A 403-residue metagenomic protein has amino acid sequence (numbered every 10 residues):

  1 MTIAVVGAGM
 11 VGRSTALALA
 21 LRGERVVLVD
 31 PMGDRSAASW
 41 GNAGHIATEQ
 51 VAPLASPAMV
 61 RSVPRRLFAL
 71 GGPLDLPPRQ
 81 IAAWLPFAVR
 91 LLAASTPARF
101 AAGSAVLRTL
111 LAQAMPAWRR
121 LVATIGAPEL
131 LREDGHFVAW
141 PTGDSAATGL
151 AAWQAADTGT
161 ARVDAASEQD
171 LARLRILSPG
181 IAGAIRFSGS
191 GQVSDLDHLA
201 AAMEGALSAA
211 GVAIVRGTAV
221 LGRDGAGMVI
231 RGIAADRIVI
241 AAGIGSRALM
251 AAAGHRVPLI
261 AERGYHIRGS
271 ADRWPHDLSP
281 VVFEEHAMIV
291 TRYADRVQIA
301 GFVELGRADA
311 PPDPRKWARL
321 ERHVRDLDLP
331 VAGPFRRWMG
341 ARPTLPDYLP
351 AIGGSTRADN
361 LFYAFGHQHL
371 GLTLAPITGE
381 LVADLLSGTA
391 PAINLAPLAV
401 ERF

Functional and structural regions predicted by a protein language model:
M1-G9: Beta1/beta-strand and adjacent pyrophosphate-binding region of the FAD-binding site in flavoprotein oxidoreductases
G12-R13: N-terminal Rossmann-fold NAD(P) dinucleotide-binding loop
A20-G41: Glycine-rich FAD pyrophosphate-binding loop
G44-H45, Q50, L54-A94, L221-D224 (+1 more regions): Active-site substrate-recognition segment that forms the wall of the catalytic cavity or substrate channel
L85-G205: Rossmann-like flavin
A139-D144, D164-R173, A261-E262, S270 (+2 more regions): Flavin (FAD/FMN) cofactor-binding core of flavoprotein oxidoreductases
S167-L174, Q192, A213-V229: A conserved short coil-to-beta-strand element within the FAD-binding core of flavoproteins
